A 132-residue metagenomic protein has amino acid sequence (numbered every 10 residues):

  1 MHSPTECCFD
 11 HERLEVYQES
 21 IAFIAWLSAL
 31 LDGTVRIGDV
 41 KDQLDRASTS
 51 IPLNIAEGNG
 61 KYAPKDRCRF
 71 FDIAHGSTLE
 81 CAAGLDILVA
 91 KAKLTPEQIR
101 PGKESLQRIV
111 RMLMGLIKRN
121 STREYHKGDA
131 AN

Functional and structural regions predicted by a protein language model:
M1-N132: Amphipathic alpha-helical assembly/interaction segments
